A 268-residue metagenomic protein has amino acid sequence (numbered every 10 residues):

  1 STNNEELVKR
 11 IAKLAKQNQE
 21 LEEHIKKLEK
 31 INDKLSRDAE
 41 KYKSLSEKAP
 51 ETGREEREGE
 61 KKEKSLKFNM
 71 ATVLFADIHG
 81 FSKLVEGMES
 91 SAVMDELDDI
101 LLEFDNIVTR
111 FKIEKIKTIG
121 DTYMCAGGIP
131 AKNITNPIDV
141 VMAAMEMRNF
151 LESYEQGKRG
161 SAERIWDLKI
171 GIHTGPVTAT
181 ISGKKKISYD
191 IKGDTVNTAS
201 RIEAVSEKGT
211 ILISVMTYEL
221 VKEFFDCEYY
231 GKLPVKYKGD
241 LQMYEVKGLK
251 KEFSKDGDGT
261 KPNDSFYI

Functional and structural regions predicted by a protein language model:
S1-N69, E152-S153: Regulatory cytosolic signal-relay segments
K61-M142: Catalytic NTP-binding/metal-coordinating core of nucleotidyl cyclase/transferase enzymes
N69-A71, W166-L168, G175-V177, S200 (+1 more regions): Change "...and in nucleic-acid phosphodiester-cleaving endonucleases..." to "...and in nucleic-acid processing enzymes
S82, M124-C125, T178-A179, Y218-E219: Nucleotide phosphate-binding site architecture
L97-I113, I129-I170, T174, D194-E203: Alpha-helical scaffold within the catalytic cores of cyclic-nucleotide enzymes
I119-G120, G160-K169, I211-V215: Acidic/histidine metal-binding catalytic segments
A126-N136, I170-S188, K208-G209: Catalytic strand-loop-helix junctions within cyclic-nucleotide turnover domains
V177-T178, V205-I268: Cytosolic regulatory/linker segments at or just downstream of nucleotide-handling modules in signal-transduction
